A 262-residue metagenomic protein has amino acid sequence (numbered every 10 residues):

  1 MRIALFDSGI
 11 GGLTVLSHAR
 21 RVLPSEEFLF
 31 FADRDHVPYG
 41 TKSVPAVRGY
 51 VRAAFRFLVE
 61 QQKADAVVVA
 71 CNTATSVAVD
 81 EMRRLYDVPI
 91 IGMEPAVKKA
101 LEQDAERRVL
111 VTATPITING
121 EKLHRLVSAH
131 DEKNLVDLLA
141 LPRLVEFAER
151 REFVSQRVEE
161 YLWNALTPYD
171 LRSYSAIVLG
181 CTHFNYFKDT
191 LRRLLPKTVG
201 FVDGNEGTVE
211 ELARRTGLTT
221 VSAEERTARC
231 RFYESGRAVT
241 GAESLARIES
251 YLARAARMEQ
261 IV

Functional and structural regions predicted by a protein language model:
M1-V262: Non-catalytic structural scaffold of enzyme domains
